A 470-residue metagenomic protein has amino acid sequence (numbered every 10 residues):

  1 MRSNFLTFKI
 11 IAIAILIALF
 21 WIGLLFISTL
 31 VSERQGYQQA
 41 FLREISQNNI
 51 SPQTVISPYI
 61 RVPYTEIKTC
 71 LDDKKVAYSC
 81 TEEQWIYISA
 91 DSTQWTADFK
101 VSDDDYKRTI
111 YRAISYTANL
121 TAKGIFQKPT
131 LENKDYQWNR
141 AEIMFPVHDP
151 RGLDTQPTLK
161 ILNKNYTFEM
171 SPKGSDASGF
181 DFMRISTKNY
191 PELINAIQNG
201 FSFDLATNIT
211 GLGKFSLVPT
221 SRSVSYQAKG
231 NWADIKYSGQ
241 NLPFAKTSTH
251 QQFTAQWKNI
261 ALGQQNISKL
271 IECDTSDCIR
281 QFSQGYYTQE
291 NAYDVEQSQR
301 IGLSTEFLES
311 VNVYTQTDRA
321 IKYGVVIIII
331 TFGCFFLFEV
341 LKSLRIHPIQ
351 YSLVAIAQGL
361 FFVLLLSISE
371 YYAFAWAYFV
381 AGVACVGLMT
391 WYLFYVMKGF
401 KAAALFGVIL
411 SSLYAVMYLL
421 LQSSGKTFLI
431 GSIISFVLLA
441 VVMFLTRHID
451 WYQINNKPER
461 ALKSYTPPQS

Functional and structural regions predicted by a protein language model:
R2-E33: Hydrophobic alpha-helical transmembrane signal-anchor segments
S3-L6, E309-R319, Y372, K398: Juxtamembrane loop-transmembrane helix junctions in multi-pass integral membrane proteins, especially the extracellular
T7-I11, K107-I114, Y190-N195, Q316-V326: Membrane-entry segments of alpha-helical transmembrane domains in multi-pass membrane proteins
I27-P52: Alpha-helical transmembrane signal-anchor/signal-peptide segments
A40, D73-I301: Soluble non-transmembrane domains of integral membrane proteins
S46-L71: Short extracytoplasmic
E296-I328, H347: Cytosolic-side membrane-insertion boundary helix
V325-S470: Generic detector of multi-pass transmembrane helix bundles and their immediately adjacent loops in polytopic membrane
